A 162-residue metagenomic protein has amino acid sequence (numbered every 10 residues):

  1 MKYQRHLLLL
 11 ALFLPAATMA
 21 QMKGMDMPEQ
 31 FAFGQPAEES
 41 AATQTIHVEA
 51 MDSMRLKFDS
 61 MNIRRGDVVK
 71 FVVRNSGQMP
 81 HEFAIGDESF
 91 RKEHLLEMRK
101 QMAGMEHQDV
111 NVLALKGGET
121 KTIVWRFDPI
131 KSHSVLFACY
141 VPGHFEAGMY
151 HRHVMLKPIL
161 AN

Functional and structural regions predicted by a protein language model:
M1-L8: Bacterial N-terminal signal peptides that target proteins for export
P15-A17: N-terminal signal peptide c-region/cleavage motif recognized by signal peptidases
Q21-Q30, Q108-N162: Extracellular/periplasmic metallocenter environments
E38-V68: N-terminal edge beta-strand
V73-N75, F127: Asparagine-centered strand-capping/turn motif at beta-strand->loop junctions
E82-G86, A138: Beta-strand signatures of extracellular beta-sandwich domains
S89-K100, A161-N162: Short aromatic-acidic-glycine turn motif
R99-D109: Short beta-strand and strand-turn-strand segments in soluble, beta-rich domains
